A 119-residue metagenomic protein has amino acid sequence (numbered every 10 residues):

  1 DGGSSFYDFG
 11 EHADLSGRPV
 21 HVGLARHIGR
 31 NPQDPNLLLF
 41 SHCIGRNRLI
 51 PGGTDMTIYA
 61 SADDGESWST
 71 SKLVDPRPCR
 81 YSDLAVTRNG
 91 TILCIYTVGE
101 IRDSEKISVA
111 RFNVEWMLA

Functional and structural regions predicted by a protein language model:
D1-A119: Asp-box/BNR beta-propeller blade signature and adjacent active/binding-site loops in extracellular glycan-interacting
